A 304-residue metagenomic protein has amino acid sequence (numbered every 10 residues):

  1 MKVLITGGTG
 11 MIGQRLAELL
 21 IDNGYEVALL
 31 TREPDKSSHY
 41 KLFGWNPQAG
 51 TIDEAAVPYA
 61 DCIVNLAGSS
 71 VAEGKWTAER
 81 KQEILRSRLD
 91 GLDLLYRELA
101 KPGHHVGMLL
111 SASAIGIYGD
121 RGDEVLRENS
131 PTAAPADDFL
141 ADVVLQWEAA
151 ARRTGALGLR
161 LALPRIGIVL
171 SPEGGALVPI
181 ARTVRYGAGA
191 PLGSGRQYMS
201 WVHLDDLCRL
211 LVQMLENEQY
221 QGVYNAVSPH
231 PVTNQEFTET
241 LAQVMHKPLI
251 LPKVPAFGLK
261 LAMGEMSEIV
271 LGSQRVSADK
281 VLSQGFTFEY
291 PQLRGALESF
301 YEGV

Functional and structural regions predicted by a protein language model:
K2, N217-E265, E298-V304: Mid/C-terminal beta-alpha module of Rossmann-like enzyme folds, strongest in SDR-family dehydrogenases/epimerases
V3-N23: N-terminal Rossmann NAD(P)H-binding glycine-rich loop of SDR-like oxidoreductase domains
F43-L94: NAD(P)H-binding glycine-rich loop region in Rossmannoid oxidoreductase-like domains and their noncatalytic homologs
D93-A136: Conserved Rossmann-fold NAD(P)-dependent oxidoreductase catalytic core, especially the SDR/UDP-sugar
S113, A149-P172: Conserved beta-loop-beta element that borders a ligand/cofactor-binding pocket
A136-L140, G167-G174, S194-L204: Glycine-rich "substrate-gating" loop/helix at the edge of Rossmann-like oxidoreductase active sites
A181-G189, Q197-P231: Alpha-helical substrate-binding/gating segment
L249, E268-V304: C-terminal amphipathic/interface module of NAD(P)-dependent oxidoreductases and related NAD-binding regulators
